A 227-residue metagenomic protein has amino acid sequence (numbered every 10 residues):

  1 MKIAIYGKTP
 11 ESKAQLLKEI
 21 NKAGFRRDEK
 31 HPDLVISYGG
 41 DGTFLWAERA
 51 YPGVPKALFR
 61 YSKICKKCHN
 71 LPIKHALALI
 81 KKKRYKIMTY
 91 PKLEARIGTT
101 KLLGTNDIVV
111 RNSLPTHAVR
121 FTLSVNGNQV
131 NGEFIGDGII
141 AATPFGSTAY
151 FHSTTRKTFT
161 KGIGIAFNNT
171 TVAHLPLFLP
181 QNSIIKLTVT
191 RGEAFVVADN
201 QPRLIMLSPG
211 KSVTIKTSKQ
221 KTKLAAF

Functional and structural regions predicted by a protein language model:
M1-K30, S62-I139, S147-F227: Catalytic phosphate-donor-binding core of small-molecule kinases
K8, Y38-D41, P144-F145: Glycine-rich beta-strand-to-loop/alpha-helix junction loops that act as flexible
E29-R49: Short, well-ordered secondary-structure micro-motifs within conserved domains or adaptor modules
V35, K56, I139-I140: Short, well-ordered beta-strand core segments
Y38, F59, R111: Conserved residues at the C-terminal ends of beta-strands
A47-S62: A short, gly/pro- and small-residue-rich
